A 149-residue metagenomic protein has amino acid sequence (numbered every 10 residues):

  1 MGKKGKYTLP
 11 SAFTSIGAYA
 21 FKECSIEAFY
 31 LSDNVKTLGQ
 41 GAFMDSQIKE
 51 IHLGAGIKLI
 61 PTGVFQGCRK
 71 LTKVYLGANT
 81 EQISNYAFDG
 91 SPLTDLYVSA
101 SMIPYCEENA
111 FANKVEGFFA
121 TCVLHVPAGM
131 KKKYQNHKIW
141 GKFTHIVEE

Functional and structural regions predicted by a protein language model:
M1-S15, C24-T37, S46-L59, C68-Q82 (+3 more regions): Structural signature of tandem-repeat unit edges
G2, Y19, G41, V115-E116: Generic alpha-helix detector with strongest preference for long hydrophobic helices that associate with membranes
G17-A20, G39-A42, P61-Q66, S84-A87 (+1 more regions): Consensus positions within tandem repeat domains that build extended binding/scaffold surfaces
Q66, F88-D89, N109-E116, H137-K138: A structural signal for leucine-rich repeat
